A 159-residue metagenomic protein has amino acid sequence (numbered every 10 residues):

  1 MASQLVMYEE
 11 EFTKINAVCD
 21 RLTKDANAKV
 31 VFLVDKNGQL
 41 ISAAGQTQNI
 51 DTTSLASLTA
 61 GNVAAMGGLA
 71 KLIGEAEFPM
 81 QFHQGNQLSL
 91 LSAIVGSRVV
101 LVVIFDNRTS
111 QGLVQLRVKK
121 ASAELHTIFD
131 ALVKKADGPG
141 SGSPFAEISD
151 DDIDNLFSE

Functional and structural regions predicted by a protein language model:
A2-A28, N37, I41-E159: Acidic, low-complexity cytosolic segments
